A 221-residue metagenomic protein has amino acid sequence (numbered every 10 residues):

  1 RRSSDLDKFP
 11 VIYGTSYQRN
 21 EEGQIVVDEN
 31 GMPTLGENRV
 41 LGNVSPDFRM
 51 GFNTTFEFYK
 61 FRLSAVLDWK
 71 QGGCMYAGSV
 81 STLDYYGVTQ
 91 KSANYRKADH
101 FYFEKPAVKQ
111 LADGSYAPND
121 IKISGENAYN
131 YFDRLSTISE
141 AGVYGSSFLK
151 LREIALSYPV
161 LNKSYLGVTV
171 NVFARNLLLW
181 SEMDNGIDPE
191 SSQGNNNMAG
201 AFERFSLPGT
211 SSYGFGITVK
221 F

Functional and structural regions predicted by a protein language model:
S4-S45, R62-V143, I187-N195, G200: Surface-exposed, extracytoplasmic segments of Gram-negative outer-membrane nutrient-acquisition systems
G42-D47, A141-K150, L207-G209: Short sequence motifs at beta-strands and strand-loop junctions characteristic of Gram-negative outer-membrane
G51-N53, E153-S157, G214-G216: Membrane-embedded beta-strand positions in outer-membrane beta-barrel channels/transporters
E57, D68-K70, F173-L177, K220: Outer-membrane beta-barrel pore domains and translocons
K60-L63, K163-S164: Repeated loop/turn-to-beta-strand initiation elements of outer-membrane beta-barrel proteins
A65, V170-V172, I217: Membrane-embedded beta-strand positions of outer-membrane beta-barrel proteins
Q71-A77, N162, L178-E182: Gram-negative outer-membrane beta-barrel proteins
G209-F221: Outer-membrane beta-barrel "beta-signal"
